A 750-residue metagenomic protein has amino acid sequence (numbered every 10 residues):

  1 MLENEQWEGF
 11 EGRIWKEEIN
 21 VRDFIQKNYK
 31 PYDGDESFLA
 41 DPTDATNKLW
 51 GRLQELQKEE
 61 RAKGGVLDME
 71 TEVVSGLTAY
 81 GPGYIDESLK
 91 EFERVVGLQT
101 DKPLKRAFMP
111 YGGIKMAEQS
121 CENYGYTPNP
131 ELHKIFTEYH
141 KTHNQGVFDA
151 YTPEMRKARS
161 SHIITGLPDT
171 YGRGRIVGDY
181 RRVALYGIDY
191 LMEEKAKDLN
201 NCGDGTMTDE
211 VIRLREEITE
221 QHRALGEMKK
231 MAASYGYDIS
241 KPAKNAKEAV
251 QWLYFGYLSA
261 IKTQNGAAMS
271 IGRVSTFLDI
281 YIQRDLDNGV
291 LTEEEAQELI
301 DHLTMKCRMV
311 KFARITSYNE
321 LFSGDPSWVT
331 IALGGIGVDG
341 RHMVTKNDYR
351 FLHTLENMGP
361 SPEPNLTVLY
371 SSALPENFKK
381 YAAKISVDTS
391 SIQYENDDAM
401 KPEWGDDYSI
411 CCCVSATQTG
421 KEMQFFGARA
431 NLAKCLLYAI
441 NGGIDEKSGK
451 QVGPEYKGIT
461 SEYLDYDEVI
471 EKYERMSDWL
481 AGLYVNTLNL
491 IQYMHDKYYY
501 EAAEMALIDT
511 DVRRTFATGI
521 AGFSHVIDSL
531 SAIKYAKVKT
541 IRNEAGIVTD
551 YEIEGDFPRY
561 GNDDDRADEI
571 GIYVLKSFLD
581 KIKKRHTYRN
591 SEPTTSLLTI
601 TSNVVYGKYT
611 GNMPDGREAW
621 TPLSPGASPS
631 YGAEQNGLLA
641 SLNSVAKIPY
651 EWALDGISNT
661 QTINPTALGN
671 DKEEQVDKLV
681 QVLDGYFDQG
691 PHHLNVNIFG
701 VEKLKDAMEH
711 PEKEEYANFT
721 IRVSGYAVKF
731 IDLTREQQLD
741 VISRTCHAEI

Functional and structural regions predicted by a protein language model:
L2-I750: Conserved catalytic cores of very large enzyme subunits
